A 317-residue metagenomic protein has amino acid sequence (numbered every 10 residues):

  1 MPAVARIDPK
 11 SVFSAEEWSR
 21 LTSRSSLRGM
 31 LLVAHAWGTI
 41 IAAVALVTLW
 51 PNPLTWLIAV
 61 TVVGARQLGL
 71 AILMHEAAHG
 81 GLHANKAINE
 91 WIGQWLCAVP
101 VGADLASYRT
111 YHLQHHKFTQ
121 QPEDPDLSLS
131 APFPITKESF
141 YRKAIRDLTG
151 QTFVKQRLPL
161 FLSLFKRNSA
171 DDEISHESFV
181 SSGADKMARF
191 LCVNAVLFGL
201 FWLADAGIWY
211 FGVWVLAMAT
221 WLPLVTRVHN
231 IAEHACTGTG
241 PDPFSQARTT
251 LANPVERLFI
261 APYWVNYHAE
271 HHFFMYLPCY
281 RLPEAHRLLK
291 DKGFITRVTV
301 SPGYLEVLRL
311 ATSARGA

Functional and structural regions predicted by a protein language model:
M1-G64, A98-G212, C279-A317: Non-catalytic, topology-defining segments of multipass membrane proteins
A43, A78, L82-H83, P241 (+1 more regions): Active-site-flanking alpha-helical
T48-M74, W95-L105, A219-P223, A252-W264: Membrane-embedded alpha-helical segments that form the functional core of polytopic membrane enzymes, especially those
G64-M74, D104-A106, A144, Q151-R157 (+1 more regions): Transmembrane alpha-helical segments that form the membrane-embedded catalytic/substrate-channel core of multi-pass
L70-H79, Y108-Q120, V228-C236, P262-L277: Histidine-centered catalytic micro-motifs
L73-I92, Q120-S130: Aspartate-rich (DDxxD/NDxxD/DxxxD) Mg2+/diphosphate-binding motifs and their adjoining helix-loop segments
E90, Q94-W95, G240-N253: Membrane-cytosol interface motif
